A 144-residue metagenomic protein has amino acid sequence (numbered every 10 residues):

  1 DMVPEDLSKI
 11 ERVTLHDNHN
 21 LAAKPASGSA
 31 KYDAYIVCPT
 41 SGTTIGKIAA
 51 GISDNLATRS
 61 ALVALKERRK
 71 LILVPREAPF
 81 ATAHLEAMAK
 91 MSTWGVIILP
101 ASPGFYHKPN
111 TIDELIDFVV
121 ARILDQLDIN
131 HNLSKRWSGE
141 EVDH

Functional and structural regions predicted by a protein language model:
D1-I72, A78-H144: A cross-family phosphate/adenosyl-ligand binding-site feature
